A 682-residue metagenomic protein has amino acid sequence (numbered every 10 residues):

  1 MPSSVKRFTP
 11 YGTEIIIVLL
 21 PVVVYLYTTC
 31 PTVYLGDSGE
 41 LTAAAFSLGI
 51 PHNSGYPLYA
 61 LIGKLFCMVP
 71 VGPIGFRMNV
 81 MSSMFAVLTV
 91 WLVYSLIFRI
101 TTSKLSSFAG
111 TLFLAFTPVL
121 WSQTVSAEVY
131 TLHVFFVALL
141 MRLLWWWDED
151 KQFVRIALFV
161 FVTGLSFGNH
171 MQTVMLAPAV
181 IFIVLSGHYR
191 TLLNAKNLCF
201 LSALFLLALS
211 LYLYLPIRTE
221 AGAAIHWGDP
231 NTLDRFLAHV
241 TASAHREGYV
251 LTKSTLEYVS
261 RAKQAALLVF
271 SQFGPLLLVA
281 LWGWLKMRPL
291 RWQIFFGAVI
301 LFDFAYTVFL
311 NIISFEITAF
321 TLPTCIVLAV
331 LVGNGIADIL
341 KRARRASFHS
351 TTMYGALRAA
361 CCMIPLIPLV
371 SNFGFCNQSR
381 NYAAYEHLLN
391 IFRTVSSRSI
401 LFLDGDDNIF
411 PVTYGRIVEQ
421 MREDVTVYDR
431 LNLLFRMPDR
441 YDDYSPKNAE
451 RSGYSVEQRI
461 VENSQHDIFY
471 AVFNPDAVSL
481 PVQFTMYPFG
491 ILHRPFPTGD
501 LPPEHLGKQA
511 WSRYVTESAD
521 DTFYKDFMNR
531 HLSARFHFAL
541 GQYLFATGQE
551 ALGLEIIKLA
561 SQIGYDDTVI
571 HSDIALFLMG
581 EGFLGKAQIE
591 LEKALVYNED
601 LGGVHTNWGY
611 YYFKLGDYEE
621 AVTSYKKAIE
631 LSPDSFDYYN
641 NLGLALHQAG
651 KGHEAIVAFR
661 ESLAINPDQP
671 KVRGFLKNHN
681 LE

Functional and structural regions predicted by a protein language model:
Y11-I17, V93-F116, F135, I294 (+3 more regions): Transmembrane-helix signature of polytopic, membrane-embedded enzymes that assemble or transfer cell-envelope glycans
I15-V18, V80-T101, F136-L143, W282 (+1 more regions): Transmembrane-helix motifs of polytopic, lipid-linked glycan transferases
L26-T28, L48, A60, V71-N79 (+5 more regions): Aromatic- and kink-enriched transmembrane "portal" helix at the membrane-lumen/periplasm boundary that abuts
A44-S47, G110-L112, R155-N169, I181-I183: Membrane-interface alpha helices of multi-pass inner-membrane proteins
R99-K104, T124, L140-L158, T163-S166 (+1 more regions): Membrane-interface transmembrane helices that cradle and orient dolichyl/undecaprenyl
E149, M175-L206, I364-P365: Perimembrane helix-loop-helix junctions
V269-R291: Hydrophobic, aromatic-rich transmembrane alpha-helices and their immediate juxtamembrane boundary segments
L389-I400, F410-T413, E419-E682: C-terminal luminal/periplasmic domains and tails of membrane-associated envelope-modifying transferases
